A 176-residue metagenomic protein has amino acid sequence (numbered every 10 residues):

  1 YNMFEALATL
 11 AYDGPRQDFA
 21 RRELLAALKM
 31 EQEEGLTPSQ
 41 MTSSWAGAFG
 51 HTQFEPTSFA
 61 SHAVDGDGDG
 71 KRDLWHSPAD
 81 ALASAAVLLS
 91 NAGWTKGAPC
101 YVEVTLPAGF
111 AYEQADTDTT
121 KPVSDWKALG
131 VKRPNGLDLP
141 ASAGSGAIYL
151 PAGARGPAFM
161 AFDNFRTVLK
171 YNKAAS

Functional and structural regions predicted by a protein language model:
Y1, A27-Q32, A85-A86: Short, functionally critical alpha-helical segments immediately adjacent to catalytic or ligand/cofactor-binding
Y1, D13-L24, A48, T52 (+3 more regions): Solvent-exposed, acidic/flexible segments
M3-L7, A115-T117: Short, surface-exposed, charged loop/turn segments at secondary-structure junctions
E5-E31, D65-D67: Acidic, His- and aromatic-enriched active-site or binding-groove loops in soluble protein domains that engage sugars
A8-L10, V87, R166-K170, S176: Short, hydrophobic/amphipathic alpha-helical patches that form generic packing surfaces within helical domains
L10-A11, E31, H62, L89-A92 (+1 more regions): Generic structural signal for hydrophobic core residues of well-folded globular domains
G14-Q17, E34-P38, A92-K96, R133 (+1 more regions): Short secondary-structure junctions and interdomain/linker hinges
P38, W45-F49, E55-G156, F162-F165: Flexible, glycine-rich surface segments
